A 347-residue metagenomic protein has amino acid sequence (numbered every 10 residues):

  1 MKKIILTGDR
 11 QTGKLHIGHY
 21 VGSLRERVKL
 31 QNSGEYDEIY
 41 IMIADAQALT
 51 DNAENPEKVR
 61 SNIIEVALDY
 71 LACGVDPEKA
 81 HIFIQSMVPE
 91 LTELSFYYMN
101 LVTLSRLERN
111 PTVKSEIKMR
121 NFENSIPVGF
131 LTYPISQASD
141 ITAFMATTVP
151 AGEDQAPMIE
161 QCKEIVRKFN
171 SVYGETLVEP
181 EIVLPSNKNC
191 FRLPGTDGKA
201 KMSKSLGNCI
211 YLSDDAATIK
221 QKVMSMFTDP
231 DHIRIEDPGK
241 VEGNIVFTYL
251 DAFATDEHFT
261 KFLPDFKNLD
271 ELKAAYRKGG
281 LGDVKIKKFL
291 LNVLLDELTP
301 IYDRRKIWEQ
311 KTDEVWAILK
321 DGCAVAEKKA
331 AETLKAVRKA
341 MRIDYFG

Functional and structural regions predicted by a protein language model:
M1-K2, G347: Short, Lys/Arg-enriched, disordered terminal segments
K2-S139, E257, V293-L298, Y302 (+1 more regions): N-terminal Rossmann-like or analogous alpha/beta NTP/dinucleotide-binding catalytic cores that position adenine
Q11, V149-P150, N208: A generic structural motif
P111-S115, M119-F169, Y173, P194-D197: Internal, conserved structured core segments that host functional sites
P157, K163-G347: Conserved nucleotide- and phosphate/pyrophosphate-binding catalytic cores in adenylate/nucleotidyl-handling enzymes
